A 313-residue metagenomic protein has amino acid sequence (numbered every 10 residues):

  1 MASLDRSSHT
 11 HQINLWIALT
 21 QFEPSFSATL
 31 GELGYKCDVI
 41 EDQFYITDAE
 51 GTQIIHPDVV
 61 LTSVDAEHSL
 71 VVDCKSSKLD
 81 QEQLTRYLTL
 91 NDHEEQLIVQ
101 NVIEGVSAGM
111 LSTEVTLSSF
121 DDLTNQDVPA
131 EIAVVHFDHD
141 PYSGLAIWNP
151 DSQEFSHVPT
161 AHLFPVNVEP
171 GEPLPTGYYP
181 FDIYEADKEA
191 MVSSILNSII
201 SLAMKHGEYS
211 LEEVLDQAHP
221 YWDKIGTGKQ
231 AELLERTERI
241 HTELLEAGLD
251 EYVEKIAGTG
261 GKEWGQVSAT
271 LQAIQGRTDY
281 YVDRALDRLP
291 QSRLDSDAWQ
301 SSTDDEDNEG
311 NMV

Functional and structural regions predicted by a protein language model:
M1-I54, S63-V64, E94-I98, D121-Q126 (+2 more regions): Acidic-basic catalytic patches of nuclease active cores, encompassing PD-(D/E)XK and other metal-cofactor nuclease
I13, Q81-T85, E235-E238: Short, well-ordered alpha-helical segments
A18, R86, R239-E243: Amphipathic alpha-helical segments that form well-ordered structural scaffolds and often line/cohere around active
F44-Q81, T85-T89: Conserved catalytic cores of phosphodiester-cleaving nucleases, focusing on short active-site segments
L88-E95, L245: N-terminal cationic-hydrophobic initiation segments that often serve targeting/anchoring roles
D92-D140: Nucleic-acid nuclease catalytic cores
D121-V313: Non-catalytic C-terminal interaction segments of nucleic acid-processing enzymes
